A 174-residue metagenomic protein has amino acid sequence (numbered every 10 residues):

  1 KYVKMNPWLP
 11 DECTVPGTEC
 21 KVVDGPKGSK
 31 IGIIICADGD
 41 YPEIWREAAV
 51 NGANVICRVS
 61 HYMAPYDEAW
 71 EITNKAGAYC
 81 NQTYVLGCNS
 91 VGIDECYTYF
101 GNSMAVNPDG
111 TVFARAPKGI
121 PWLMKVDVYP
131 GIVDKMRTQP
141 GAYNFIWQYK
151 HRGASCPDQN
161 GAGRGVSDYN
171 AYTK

Functional and structural regions predicted by a protein language model:
K1-N54, V59-I72, Y99, T138-A142: Active-site catalytic loop in hydrolytic enzyme cores
V22, S90-K174: C-terminal beta-strand edge segments of enzyme domains
S60-H61, C88-S90: Short secondary-structure boundary segments
K75: Active-site-adjacent helix/loop segment of glycosyltransferases that harbors family-specific signature motifs
